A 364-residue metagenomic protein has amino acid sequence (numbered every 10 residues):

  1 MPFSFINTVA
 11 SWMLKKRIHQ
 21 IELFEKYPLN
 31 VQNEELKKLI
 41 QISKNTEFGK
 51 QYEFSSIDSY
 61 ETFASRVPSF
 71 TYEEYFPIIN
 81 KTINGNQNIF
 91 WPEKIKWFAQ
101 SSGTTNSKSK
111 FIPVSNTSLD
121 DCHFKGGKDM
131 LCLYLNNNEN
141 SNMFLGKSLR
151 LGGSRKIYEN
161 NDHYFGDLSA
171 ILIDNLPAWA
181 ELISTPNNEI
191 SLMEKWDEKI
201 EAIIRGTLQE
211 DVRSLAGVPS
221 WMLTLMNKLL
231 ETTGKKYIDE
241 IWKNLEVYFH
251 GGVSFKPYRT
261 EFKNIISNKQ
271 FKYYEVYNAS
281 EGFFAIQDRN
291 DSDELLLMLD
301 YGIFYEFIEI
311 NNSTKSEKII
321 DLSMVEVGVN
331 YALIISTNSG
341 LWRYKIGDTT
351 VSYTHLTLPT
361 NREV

Functional and structural regions predicted by a protein language model:
M1-S55, F63-V67, I78-G85, L168-L356 (+1 more regions): Active-site glycine/GP-rich loop and adjacent strand/helix microenvironment that borders small-molecule binding pockets
N30, E34-F98, S109-V114, D121 (+2 more regions): Active-site diphosphate/adenylate-binding microenvironment
A99-T105: Conserved helicase ATPase motor motifs in RecA-like P-loop NTPase domains
T105-K108, D348: Active-site-proximal glycine-rich helix-loop-beta segment
S107-N116, T357-V364: Short "domain-exit" segments at the C-terminal end of structured domains
F111, S148, K272-Y273: Conserved beta-strand scaffold positions in the cores of enzyme catalytic domains, especially in NTP/NDP-utilizing
L119, H123-L131, L135, L145 (+2 more regions): Glycine- and acidic-residue-rich phosphate-binding/metal-coordinating active-site segment common to enzymes that handle
L133-A178, I190: Conserved AMP-binding loop of ANL adenylate-forming enzymes
